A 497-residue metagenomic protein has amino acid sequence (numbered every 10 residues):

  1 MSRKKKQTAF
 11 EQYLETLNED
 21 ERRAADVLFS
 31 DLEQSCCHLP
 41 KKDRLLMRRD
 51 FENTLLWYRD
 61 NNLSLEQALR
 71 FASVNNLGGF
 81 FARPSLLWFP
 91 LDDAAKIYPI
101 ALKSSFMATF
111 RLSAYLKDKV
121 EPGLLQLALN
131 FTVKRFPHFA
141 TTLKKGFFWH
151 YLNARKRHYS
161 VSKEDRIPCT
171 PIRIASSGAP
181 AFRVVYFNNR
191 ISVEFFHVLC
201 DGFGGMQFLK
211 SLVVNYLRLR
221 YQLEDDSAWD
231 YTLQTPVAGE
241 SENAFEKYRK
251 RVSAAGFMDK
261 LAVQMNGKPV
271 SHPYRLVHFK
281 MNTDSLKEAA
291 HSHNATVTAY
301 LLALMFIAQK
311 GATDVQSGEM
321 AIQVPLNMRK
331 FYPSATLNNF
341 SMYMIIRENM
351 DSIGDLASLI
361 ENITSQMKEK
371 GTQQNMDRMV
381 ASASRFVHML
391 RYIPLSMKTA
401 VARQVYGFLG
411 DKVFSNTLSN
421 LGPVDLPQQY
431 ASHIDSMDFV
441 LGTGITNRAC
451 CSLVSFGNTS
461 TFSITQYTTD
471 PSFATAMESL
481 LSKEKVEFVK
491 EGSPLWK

Functional and structural regions predicted by a protein language model:
M1-H150, K156-F182, K310-K497: Acyl-thioester-dependent acyl-group transfer interface
S2-Y13, M47-L65, R190, L199-Q207 (+2 more regions): Non-catalytic, low-complexity flexible loops and terminal extensions
D92-A94, S104, V120, H138-A140 (+7 more regions): Proteins with a high burden of low-complexity, intrinsically disordered sequence enriched in S/T/G/P/A and R, requiring
S113, N188-V198, I345-R347: Short acidic, glycine/Ser/Thr-rich loop/turn "cap" segments at secondary-structure junctions
K117-F136, E194-K210, H278-D314, F462-I464 (+1 more regions): Acyl activation and transfer enzymes in specialized metabolism, enriched for ANL adenylate-forming modules
I191, V297-T298, E319-M320: Alpha-helical scaffolds flanking conserved acidic
